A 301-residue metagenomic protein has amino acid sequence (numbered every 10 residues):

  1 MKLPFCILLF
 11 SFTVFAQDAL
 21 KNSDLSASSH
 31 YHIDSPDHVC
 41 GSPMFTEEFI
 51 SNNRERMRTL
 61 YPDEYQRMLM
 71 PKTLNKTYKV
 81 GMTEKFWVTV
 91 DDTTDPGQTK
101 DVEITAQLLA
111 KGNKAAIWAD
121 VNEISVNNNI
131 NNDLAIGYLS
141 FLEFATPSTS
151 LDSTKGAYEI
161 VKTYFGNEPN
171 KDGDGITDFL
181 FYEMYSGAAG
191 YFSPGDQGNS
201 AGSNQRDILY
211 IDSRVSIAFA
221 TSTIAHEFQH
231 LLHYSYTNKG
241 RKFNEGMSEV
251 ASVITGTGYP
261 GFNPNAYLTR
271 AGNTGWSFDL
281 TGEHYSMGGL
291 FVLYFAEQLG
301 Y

Functional and structural regions predicted by a protein language model:
L3-F12: Sec-dependent N-terminal signal peptides
A16-L109: N-terminal low-structure segments adjacent to metalloprotease catalytic domains across cellular compartments
S28-S29, S35-P36, F219, D279 (+1 more regions): Short, solvent-exposed segments of well-ordered alpha helices
N113-G240, M247, T257-G261, T269-R270 (+1 more regions): Juxtacatalytic substrate-recognition/specificity segment
K239, I254-N263, A296-Y301: Secondary-structure boundary elements
R241-N244, Y285: An alpha-helical repeat/solenoid feature that recognizes helix-turn-helix modules
G246-V253, G289-Y294: Contiguous, well-ordered alpha-helical segments that form the cores/surfaces of helical PPI scaffolds
T269-Y301: Active-site-proximal alpha-helical
